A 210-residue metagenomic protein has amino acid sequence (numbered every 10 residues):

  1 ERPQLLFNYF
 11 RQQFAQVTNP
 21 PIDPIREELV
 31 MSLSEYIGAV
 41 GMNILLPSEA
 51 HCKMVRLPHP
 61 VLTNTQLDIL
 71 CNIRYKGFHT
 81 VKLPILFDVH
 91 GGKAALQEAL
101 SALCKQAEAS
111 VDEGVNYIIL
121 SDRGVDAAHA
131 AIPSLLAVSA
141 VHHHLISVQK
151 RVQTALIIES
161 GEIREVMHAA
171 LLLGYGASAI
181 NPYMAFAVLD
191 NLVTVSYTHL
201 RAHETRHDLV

Functional and structural regions predicted by a protein language model:
E1-L103, E108, D112: Extended, highly charged accessory segments
I118, T154-E159, I180: Hydrophobic faces of well-ordered beta-strands that scaffold small-molecule active sites in alpha/beta enzyme cores
L120-L135: Glycine-rich, proline-tolerant flexible connector loops at the mouths of alpha/beta enzymes
P133-V152: Alpha-helix-loop-beta-strand connector modules within alpha/beta enzyme cores
R164-Y175: Catalytic cores of alpha/beta
G176-L192: Glycine-rich phosphate-binding active-site loops on the catalytic face of alpha/beta enzymes
T198-T205: Conserved small/polar residues in nucleotide/adenosyl-binding loops
